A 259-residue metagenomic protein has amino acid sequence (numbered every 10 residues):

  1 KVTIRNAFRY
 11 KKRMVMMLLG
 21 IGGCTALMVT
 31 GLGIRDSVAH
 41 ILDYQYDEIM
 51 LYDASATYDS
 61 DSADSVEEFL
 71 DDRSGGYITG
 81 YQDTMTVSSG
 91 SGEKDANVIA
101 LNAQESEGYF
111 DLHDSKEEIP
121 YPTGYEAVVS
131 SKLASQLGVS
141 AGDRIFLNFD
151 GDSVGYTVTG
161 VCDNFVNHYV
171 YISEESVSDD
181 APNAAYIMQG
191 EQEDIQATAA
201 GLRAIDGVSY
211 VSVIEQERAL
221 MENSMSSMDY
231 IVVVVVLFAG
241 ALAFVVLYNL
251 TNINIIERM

Functional and structural regions predicted by a protein language model:
K1-L19: Feature of multi-pass inner-membrane transport and sensor proteins that recognizes transmembrane helices together
R5-Y10, I119-Y121, S224-M225: Helix-boundary and loop/linker segments of multi-pass membrane transporters
V15, T25-Y52, D64, N252: Alpha-helical transmembrane segments
I34, V38-D47, G201-Y248, I253-E257: Peri-transmembrane interface segments
Y44-E48, E68, D72-G76, G80-R144 (+3 more regions): Short beta-strand boundary microenvironments
I49, Y121, V161-Q196, E215: Small-residue transmembrane helix packing/gating motifs
V66-R73, A197-D206: Short amphipathic alpha-helices in soluble, non-transmembrane regions that often serve as interface/regulatory elements
